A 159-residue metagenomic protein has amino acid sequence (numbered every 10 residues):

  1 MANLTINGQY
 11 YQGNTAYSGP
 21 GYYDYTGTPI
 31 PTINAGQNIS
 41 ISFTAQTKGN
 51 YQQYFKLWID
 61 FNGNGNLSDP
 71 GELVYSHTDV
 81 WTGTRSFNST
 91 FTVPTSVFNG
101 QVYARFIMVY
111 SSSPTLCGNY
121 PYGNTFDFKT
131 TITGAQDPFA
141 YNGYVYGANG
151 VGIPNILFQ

Functional and structural regions predicted by a protein language model:
M1-Q136: A broad "non-catalytic interaction surface" signal
K56-L57, G143, F158: Generic short beta-strand
Y141-G147: A short, amphipathic beta-strand motif
A148-Q159: Short, ordered, surface-exposed loop/turn motifs in non-cytosolic proteins
